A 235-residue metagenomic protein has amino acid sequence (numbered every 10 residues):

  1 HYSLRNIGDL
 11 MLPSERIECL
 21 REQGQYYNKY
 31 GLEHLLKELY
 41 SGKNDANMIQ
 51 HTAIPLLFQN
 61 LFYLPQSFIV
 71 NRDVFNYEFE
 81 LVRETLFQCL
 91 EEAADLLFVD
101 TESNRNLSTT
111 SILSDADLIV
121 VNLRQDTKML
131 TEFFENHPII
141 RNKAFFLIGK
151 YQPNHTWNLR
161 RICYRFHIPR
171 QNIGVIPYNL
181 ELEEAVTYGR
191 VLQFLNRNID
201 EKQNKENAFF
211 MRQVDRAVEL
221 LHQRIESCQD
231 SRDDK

Functional and structural regions predicted by a protein language model:
H1-K43: Walker A/P-loop NTP-binding active-site region of P-loop NTPases, recognizing the glycine-rich GxxxxGKT/S
G42-N104: Cytosolic-facing regulatory segments adjacent to core modules
P65-Q66, F98-D100, I119-R124, F146-K150 (+1 more regions): Conserved beta-strand segments of the P-loop GTPase G domain that flank and frequently precede/overlap
F75-E84, F133-T156, R160: P-loop/Walker A phosphate-binding loop and immediately adjacent motor/lid segment at beta-alpha junctions
A94, D115-D117, R170: Short, well-ordered alpha-helix to beta-strand connector turns
R105-D126: Inter-motif core of Ras-like GTPase G domains
K150-Q152, T156-W157, R161-E201: Beta-strand-loop-alpha "switch" segments that mediate conformational coupling across diverse proteins
L192-K235: NTP-binding/hydrolysis catalytic cores, primarily Walker-type P-loop NTPases
